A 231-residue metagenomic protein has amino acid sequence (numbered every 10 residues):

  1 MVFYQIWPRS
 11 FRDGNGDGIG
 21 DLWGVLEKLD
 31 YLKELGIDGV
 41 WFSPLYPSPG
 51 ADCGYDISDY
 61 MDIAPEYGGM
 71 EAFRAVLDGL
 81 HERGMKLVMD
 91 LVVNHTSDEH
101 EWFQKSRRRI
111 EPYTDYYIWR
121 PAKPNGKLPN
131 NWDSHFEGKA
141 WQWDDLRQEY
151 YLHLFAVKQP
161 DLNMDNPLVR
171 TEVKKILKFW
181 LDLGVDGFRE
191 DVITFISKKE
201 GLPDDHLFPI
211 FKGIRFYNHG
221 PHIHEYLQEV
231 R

Functional and structural regions predicted by a protein language model:
M1-K178, D182, F195-R231: Acidic/aromatic-lined carbohydrate-recognition and catalytic surfaces of CAZymes acting on diverse glycans
V40, F188-E190: Hydrophobic residues within beta-strands of alpha/beta enzymes
V185: Conserved protein kinase catalytic-loop anchor
